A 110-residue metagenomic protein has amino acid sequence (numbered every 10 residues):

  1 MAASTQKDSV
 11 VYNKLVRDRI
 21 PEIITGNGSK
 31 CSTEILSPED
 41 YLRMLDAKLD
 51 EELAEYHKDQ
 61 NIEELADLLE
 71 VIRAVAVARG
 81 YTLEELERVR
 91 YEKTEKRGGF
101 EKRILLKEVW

Functional and structural regions predicted by a protein language model:
M1-W110: Flexible "arm" and connector segments at domain edges
